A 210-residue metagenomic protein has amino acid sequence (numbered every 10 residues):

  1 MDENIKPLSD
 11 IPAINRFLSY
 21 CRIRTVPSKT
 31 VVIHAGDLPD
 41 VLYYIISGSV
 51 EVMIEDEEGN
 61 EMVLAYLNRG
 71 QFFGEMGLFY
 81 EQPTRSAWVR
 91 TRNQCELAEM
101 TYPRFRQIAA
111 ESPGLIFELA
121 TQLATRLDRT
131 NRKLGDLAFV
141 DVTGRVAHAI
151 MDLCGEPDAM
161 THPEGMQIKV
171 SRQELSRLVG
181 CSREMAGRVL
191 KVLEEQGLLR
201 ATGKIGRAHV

Functional and structural regions predicted by a protein language model:
M1-V31, F73, G77-Y80, E111: Cyclic nucleotide-binding regulatory module and flanking cytosolic helices
I5, T30-N93: Cyclic nucleotide-binding regulatory domains
A13-I14, Y66-T121, D128: Cyclic-nucleotide recognition modules
A110-G180: Polybasic "coupling" helices that flank or enter modular domains
E184: Key DNA-contact positions within bacterial/archaeal DNA-binding proteins
V192-L193: Basic amphipathic alpha-helical segments that dock to polyanions
G197: Glycine-centered, phosphate/nucleic-acid-interacting loop/turn motifs that mediate DNA/RNA or nucleotide
I205-V210: Conserved small/polar residues in nucleotide/adenosyl-binding loops
